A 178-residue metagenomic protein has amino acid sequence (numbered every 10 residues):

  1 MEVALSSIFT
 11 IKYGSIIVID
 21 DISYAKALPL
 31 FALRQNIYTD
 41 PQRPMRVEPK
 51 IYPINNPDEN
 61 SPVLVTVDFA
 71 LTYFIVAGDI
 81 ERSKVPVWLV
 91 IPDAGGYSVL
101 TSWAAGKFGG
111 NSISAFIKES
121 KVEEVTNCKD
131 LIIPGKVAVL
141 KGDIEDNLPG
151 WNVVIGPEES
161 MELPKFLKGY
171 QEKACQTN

Functional and structural regions predicted by a protein language model:
M1-K136, G142-I144, N152-S160, F166-G169: Conserved mixed alpha/beta catalytic, RNA-binding, or beta-rich assembly cores of soluble enzyme, regulatory
I113, E172-N178: A polyampholytic, Gly/Pro-enriched intrinsically disordered region
